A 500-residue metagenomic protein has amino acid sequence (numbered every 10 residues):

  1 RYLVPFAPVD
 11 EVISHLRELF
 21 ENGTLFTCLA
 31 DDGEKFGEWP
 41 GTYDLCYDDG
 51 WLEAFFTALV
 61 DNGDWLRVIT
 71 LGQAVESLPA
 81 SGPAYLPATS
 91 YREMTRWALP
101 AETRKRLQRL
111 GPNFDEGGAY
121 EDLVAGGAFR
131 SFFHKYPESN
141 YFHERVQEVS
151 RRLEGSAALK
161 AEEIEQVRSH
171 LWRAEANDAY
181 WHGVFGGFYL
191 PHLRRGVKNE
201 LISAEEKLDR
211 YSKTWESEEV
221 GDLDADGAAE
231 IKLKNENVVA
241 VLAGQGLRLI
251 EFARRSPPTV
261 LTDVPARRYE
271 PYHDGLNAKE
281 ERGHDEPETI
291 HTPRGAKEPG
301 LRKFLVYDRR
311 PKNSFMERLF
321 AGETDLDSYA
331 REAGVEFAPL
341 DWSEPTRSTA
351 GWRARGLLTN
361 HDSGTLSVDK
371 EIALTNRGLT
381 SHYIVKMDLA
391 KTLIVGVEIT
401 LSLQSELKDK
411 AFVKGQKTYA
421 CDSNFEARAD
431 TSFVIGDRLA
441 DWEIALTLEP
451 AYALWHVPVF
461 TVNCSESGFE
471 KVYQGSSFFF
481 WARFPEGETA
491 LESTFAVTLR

Functional and structural regions predicted by a protein language model:
L3-A7, S14-K232, V238-L247, R254-P257 (+3 more regions): Active-site and substrate-binding clefts of carbohydrate-active enzymes
P8-V12, C46-G50, P87-T89, L190-L193 (+7 more regions): Short, low-complexity, polar/charged sequence segments that are solvent-exposed and flexible
L25-T27, D64, A229-I231, V238 (+6 more regions): Structural beta-strand/beta-sheet cores of well-ordered domains, especially the beta-sheet scaffolds that support
L171, N237, H382-K386: Buried hydrophobic-core signal for structured, non-transmembrane domains
D222, A330-D369, A373-H382, A429-R500: Beta-strand-rich recognition/accessory modules
E236-P345, R355-L357: Acidic-aromatic substrate-binding/catalytic surfaces of carbohydrate-active enzymes
Q245-T259, V264-E270, T359-L366, L374-Q416 (+1 more regions): Acidic (Asp/Glu-rich), glycine- and aromatic
K386-H456: Polysaccharide-binding surfaces and accessory modules of carbohydrate-active proteins
